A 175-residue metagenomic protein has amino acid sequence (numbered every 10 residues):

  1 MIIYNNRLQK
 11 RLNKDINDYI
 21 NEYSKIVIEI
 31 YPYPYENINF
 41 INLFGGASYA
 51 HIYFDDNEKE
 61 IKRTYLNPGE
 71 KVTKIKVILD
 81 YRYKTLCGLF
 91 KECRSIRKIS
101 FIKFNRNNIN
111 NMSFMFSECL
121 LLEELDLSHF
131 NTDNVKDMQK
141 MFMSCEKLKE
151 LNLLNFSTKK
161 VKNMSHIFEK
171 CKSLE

Functional and structural regions predicted by a protein language model:
M1-I109: N-terminal capping/linker segments that flank leucine-rich repeat
M1-I3, E124, E146, E150: Short, exposed beta-strand "edge-strand" segments with a Pro/Gly-rich flavor and a Y/T-containing core
N6, I78-C87, K103-F114, H129-K140 (+1 more regions): Short, solvent-exposed linear patches
Y19, D126-L127: Residue-level detector of family-conserved "landmark" positions at structurally sensitive sites
K91-R94, S117-L122, M143-K147, E169-S173: Extracellular beta-strand-rich, repetitive "passenger/adhesive" scaffolds that bind or process carbohydrates
